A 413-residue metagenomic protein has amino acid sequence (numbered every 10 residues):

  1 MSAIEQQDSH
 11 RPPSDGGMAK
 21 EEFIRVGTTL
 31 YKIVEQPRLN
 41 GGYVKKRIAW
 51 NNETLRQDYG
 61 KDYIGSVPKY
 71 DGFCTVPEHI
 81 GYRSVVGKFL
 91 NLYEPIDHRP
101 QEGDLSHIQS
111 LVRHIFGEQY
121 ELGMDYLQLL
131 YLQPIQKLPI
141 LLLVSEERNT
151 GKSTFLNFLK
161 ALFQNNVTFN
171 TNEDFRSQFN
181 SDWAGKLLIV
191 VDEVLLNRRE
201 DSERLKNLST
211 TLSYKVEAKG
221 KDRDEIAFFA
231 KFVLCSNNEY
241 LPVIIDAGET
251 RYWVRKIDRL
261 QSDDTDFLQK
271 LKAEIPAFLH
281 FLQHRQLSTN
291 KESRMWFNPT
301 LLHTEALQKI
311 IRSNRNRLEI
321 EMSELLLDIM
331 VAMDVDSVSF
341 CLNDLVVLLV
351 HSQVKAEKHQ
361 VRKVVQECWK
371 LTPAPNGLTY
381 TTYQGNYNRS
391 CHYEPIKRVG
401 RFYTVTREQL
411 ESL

Functional and structural regions predicted by a protein language model:
M1-E118, S181, E324-D336, V347-L413: N-terminal nucleic-acid engagement/recognition segments and initiation subdomains in replication, restriction
H79-L188, W253, L282: P-loop NTPase catalytic core of nucleic-acid-dependent motor ATPases
F179-A184, E217-C235: AAA+/SF3 P-loop NTPase mechanochemical coupling elements
L188-S209, P242-G248: Conserved AAA+/SF3 P-loop NTPase catalytic/coupling segment centered on the Walker-B
L195-L196, N237-L241, D258-D263: Conserved nucleotide-binding/hydrolysis micro-motifs of P-loop NTPases
S202-D224: Conserved catalytic/switch belt of AAA+ P-loop NTPases
I244-S262: A short helix-turn-beta junction within AAA+ P-loop NTPase domains corresponding to the substrate/partner-engaging
H284-D336: Conserved alpha/beta core segments of nucleic-acid transaction machinery
